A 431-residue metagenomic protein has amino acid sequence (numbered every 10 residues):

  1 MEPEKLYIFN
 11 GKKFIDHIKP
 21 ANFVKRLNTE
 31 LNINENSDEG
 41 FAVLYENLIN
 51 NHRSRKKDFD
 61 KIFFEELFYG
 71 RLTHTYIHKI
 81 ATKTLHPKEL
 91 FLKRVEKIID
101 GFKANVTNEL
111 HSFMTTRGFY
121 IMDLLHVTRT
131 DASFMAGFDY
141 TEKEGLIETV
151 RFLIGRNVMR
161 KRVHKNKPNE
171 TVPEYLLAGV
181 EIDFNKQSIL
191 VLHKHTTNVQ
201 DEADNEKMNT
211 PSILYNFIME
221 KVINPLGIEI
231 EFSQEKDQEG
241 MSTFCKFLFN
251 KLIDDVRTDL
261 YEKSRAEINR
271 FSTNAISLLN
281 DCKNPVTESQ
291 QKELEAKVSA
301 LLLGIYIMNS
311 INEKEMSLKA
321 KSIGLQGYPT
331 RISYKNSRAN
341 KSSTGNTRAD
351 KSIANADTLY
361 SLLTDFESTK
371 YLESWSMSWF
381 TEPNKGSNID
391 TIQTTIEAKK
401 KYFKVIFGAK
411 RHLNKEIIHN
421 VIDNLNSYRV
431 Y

Functional and structural regions predicted by a protein language model:
M1-S188, L192-Y431: Intrinsically disordered, low-complexity, charge-rich terminal extensions of nucleic-acid-associated complexes
